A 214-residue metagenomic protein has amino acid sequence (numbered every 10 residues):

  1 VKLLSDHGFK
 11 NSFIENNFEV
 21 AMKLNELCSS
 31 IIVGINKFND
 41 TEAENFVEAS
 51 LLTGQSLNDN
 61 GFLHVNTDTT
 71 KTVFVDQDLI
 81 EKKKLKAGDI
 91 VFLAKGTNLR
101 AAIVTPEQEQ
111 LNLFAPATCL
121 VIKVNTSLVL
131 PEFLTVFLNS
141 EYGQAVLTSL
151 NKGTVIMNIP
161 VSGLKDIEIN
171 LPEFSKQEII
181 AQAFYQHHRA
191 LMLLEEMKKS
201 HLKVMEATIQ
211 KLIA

Functional and structural regions predicted by a protein language model:
V1-V47, L171-A214: Non-catalytic DNA-recognition/assembly elements of restriction-modification systems
N25-T41, L57-A87: Sequence-specific dsDNA recognition surfaces
T41-A49, T69-K71, K83-L85, I103-A117: Short, surface-exposed loop/turn microsegments at beta-strand edges and helix-strand junctions
L79-I80, E109, T154: A structural connector/turn signal
D89-F92: Generic structural signal for buried aliphatic residues
A94-V136: A short beta-sheet element
N112-T118, K152-E178: A short glycine-rich beta-alpha junction/loop motif
L128-K165: Short, positively charged
